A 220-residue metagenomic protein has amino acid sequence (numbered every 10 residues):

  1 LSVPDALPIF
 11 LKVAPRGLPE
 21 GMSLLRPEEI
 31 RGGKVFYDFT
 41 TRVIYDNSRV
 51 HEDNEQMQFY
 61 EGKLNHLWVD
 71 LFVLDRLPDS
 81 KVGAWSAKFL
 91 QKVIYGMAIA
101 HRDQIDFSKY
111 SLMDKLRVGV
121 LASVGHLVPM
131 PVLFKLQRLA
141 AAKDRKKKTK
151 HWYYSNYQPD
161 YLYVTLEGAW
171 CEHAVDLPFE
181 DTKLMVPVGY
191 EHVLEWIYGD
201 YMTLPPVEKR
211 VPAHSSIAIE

Functional and structural regions predicted by a protein language model:
S2-L7: Short, small-residue-biased leader/transition segments that mark boundaries at the very start of proteins
L11-D79, I99-S108, K115-G199, L204-E220: Conserved catalytic core of two-metal-ion nucleotidyltransferases
H66, W85-F89: An acidic, glycine-rich, mixed-charge low-complexity segment common to nucleic-acid enzymes
I94-A98: Mobile amphipathic helical/loop "lid" adjacent to a hydrophobic cofactor/ligand pocket
